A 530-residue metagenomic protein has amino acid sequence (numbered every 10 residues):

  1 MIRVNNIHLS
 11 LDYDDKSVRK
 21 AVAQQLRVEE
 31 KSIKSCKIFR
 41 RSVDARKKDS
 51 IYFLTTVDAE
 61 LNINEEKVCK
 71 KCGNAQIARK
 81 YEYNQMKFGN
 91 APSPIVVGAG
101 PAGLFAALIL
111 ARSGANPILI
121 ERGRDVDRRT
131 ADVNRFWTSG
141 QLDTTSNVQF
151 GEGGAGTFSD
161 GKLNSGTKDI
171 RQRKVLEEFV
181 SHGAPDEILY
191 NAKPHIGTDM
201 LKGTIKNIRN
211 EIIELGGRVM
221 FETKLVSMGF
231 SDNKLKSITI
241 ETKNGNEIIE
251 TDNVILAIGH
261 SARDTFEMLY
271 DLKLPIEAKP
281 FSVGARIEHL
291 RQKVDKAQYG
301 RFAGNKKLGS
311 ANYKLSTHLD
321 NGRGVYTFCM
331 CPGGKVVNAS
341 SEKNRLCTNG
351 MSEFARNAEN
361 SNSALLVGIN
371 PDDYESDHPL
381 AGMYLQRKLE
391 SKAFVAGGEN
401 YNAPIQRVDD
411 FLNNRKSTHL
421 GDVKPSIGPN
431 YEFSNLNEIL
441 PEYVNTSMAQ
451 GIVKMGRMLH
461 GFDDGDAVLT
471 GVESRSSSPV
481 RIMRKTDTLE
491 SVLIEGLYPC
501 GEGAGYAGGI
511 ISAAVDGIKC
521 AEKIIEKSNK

Functional and structural regions predicted by a protein language model:
M1-F53, V57-F158, K162-K530: Residues forming the flavin
